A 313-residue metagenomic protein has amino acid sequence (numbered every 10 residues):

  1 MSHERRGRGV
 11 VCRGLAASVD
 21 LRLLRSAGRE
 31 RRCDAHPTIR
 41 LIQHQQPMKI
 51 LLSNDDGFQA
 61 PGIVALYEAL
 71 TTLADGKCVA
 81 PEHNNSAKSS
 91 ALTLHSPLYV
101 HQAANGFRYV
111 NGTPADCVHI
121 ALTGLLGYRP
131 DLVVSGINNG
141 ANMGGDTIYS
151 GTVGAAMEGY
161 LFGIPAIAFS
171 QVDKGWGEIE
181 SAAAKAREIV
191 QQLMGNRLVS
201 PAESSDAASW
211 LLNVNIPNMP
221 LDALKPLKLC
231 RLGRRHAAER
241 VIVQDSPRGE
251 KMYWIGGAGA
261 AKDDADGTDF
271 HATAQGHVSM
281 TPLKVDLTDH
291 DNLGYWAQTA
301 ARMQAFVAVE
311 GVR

Functional and structural regions predicted by a protein language model:
I50, P61-G124, Y128-R129: A cross-family phosphate/adenosyl-ligand binding-site feature
L52-Q59, D146: Short, glycine-rich nucleotide/cofactor-binding loops
S53, V79-P81, N111, S135-N138 (+3 more regions): Short beta-strand segments
I120, Y128-D173: Internal, conserved structured core segments that host functional sites
S181-R313: Electrostatically charged, flexible surface regions
